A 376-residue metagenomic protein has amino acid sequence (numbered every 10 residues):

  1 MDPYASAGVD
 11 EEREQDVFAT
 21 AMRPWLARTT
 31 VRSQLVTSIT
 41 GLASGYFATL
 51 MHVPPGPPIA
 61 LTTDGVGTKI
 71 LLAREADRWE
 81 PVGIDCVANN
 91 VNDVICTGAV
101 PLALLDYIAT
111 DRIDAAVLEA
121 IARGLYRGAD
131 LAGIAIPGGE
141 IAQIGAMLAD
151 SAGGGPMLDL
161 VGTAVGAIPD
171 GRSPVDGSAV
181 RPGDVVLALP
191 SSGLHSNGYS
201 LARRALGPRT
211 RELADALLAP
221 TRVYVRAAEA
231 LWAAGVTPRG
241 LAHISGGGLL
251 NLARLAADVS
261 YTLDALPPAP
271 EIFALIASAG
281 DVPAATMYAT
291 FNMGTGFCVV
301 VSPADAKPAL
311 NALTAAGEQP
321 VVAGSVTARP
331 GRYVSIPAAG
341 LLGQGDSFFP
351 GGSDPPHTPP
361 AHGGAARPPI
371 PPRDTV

Functional and structural regions predicted by a protein language model:
M1-R78, Y126-G138, A188, L218 (+3 more regions): Extreme N-terminal cap/leader segments of soluble proteins
D2-G8, A116-A135, I141, M147-L158 (+2 more regions): Glycine-/charge-enriched secondary-structure boundary and capping motifs
G45, V66-G67, D77, D85-C86 (+3 more regions): Glycine-rich anion-binding loops of enzyme active sites
G65-R78, D106, R209-L213, V259 (+1 more regions): Glycine/charged-rich beta-loop-alpha catalytic/anionic-binding loops adjacent to active sites
A76-I84, A214-V223: Active-site pocket-shaping loop/turn-to-helix segments
P81-T97: Alpha-helical scaffold segments that flank or form the walls of functional sites
N92-V100, R254-L255, V301-S302: Alpha-helix C-terminal capping segments
S192-L194, Y199-R209, Y224-A227: Membrane-embedded hairpin module used as a gating/binding unit in multi-pass transport and secretion proteins
